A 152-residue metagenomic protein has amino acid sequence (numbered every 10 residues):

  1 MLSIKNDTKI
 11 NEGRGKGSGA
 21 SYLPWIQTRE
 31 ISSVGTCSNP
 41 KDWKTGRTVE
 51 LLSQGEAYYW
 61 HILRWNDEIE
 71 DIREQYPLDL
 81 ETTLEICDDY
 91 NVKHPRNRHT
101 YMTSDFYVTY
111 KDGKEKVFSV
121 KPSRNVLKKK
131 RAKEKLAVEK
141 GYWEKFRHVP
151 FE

Functional and structural regions predicted by a protein language model:
M1-E152: Electrostatic, structured charged patches in enzyme active sites and in nucleic-acid/phosphate-binding
